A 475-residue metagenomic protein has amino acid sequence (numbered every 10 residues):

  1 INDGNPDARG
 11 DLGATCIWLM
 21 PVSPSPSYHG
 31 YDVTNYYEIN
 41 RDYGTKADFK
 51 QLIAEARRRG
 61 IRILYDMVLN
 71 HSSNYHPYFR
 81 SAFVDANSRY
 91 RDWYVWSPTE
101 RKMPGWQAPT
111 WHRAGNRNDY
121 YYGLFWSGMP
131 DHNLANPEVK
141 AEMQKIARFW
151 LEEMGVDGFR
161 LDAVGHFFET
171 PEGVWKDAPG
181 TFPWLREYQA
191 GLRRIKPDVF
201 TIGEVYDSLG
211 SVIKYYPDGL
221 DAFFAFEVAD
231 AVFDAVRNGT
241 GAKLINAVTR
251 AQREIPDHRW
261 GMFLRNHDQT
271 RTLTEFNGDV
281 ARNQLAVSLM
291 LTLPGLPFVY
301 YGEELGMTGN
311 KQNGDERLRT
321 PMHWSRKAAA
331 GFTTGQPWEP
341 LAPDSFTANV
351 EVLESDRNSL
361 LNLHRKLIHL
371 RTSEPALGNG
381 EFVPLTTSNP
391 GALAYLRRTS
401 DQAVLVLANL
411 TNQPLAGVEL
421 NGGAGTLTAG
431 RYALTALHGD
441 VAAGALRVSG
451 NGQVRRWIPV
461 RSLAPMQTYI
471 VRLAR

Functional and structural regions predicted by a protein language model:
I1-A141, R148, V164-D207, M322: Acidic/aromatic-lined carbohydrate-recognition and catalytic surfaces of CAZymes acting on diverse glycans
G13-T15, R57-I61, G155-D157, K196-V199 (+3 more regions): Short, well-ordered coil/turn segments that N-cap beta-strands
I17-L19, I63-Y65, F159, T201-G203 (+3 more regions): Hydrophobic faces of well-ordered beta-strands that scaffold small-molecule active sites in alpha/beta enzyme cores
Y31-I39, F223-A229, E316-T320, G450-G452: Short glycine/proline- and charge-enriched loop/turn segments that cap or connect secondary-structure elements
D157-R160, V164-G165, A178-L185, L209-F226: Conserved N-terminal glycine/acidic-rich loop preference
Q189-I195, Y206-D207, K214-P217, F223 (+6 more regions): Loop/helix patches that line or flank the sugar-binding groove of alpha-linked glycan CAZymes
L434-R456: Solvent-exposed beta-strand/loop surfaces of large extracellular or lumenal domains
S449-R475: C-terminal beta-strand-rich structural cap/linker in extracellular carbohydrate-active enzymes
